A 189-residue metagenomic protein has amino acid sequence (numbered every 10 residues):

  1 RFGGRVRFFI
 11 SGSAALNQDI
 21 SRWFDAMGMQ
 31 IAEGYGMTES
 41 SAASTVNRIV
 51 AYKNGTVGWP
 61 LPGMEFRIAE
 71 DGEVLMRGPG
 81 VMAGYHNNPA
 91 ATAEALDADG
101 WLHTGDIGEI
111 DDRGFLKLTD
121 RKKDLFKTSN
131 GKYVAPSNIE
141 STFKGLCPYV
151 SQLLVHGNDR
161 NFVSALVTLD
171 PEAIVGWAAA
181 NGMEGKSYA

Functional and structural regions predicted by a protein language model:
R1-Y52, E65, P148: Gly/Ser/Thr-rich phosphate-binding loop
S13, F66, G114, F143 (+1 more regions): Residue-level signal for inorganic ion chemistry
A14-A15, G80, E172: Alpha-helix/helix-capping structural signal
P60-A69, E73-T128: Conserved ATP-binding/catalytic segment of the ANL
V81, F115-T142, I174-Y188: Adenylate-forming
L96-D112, S129-V155: Core catalytic subdomain of AMP-forming adenylate-forming
N158-N181: Conserved loop-to-beta-strand segment in the C-terminal subdomain of adenylate-forming
